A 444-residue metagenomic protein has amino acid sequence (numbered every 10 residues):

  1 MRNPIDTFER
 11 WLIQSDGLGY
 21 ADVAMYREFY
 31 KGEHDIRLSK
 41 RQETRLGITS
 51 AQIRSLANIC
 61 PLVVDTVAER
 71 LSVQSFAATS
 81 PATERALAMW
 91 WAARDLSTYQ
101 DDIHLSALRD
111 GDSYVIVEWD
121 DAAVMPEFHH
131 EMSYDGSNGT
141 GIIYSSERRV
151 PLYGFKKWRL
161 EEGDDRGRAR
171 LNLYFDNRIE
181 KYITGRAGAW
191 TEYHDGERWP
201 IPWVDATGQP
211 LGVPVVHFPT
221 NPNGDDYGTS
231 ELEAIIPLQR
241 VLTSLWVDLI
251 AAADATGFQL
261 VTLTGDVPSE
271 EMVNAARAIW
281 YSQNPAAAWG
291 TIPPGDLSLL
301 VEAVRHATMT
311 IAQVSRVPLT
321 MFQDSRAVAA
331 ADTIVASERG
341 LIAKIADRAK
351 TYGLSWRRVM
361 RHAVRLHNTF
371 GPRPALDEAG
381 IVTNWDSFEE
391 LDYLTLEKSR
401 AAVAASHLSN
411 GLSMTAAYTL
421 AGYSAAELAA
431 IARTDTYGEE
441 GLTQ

Functional and structural regions predicted by a protein language model:
M1-H129, Q444: Extended, helix-rich architectural segments
I48-L62, V67, A86-W119, P222-L263 (+2 more regions): Long, contiguous amphipathic alpha-helices that act as assembly "spine/axial" helices in icosahedral shell and virion
I103-S106, E118, A253-V261, M321-R326 (+3 more regions): Short coil/turn segments at secondary-structure boundaries
L108, Y114-N223: Extended, regular secondary-structure scaffolds
Y193-A336, R373, A379, N384-Y393: Extended, charged amphipathic alpha-helical segments
R358-W385, A429-A432: A glycine-biased, small/acidic residue-tolerant capping/turn segment at secondary-structure junctions
F388-T419: Periodic self-assembly scaffolds
A421-Q444: Long, highly charged low-complexity segments enriched in Glu/Asp and Lys/Arg with interspersed Ser/Thr
